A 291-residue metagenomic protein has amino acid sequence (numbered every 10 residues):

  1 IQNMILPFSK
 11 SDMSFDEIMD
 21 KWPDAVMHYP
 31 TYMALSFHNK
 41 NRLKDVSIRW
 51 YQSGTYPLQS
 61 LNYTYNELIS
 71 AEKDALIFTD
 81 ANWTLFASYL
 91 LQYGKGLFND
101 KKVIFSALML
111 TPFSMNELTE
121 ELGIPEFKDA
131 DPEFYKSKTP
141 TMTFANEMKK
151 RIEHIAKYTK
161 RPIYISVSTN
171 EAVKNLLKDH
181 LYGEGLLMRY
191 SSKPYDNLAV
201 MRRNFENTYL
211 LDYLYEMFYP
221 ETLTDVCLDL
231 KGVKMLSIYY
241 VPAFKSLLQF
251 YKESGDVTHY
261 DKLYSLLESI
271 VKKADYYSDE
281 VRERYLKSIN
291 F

Functional and structural regions predicted by a protein language model:
I1-K73, L91-F291: ER/secretory pathway lumenal C-terminal domains and tails of membrane proteins involved in glycoprotein biogenesis
Q59, N82-W83: Short beta->alpha linker loops
F78-N82, S106-A107: Short His-Asn-centered micro-motif
F86-A87: Phosphate- and divalent-cation-binding pockets in alpha/beta enzyme and binding domains that engage nucleotide-derived
